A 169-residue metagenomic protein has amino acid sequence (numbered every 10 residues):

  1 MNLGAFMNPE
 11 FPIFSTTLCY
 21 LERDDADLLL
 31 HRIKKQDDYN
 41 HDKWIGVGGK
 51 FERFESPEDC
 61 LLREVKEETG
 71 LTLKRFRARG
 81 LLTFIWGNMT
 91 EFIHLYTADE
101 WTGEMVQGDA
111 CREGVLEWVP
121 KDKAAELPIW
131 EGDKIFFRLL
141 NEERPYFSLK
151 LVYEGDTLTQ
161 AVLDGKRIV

Functional and structural regions predicted by a protein language model:
G4-L28, K50: Conserved N-terminal beta-strand and adjoining loop/helix that marks the start of the Nudix/MutT-like hydrolase domain
F6-M7, R79-I85: Short, solvent-exposed loop/turn elements at beta->coil junctions and helix N-caps that rim active or binding pockets
P12, A26-I33, D37, R63-E67 (+1 more regions): Recognition helices and adjacent regulatory flanks at domain boundaries
S15-T17, D25, E91-H94, G114 (+2 more regions): Change "...and in nucleic-acid phosphodiester-cleaving endonucleases..." to "...and in nucleic-acid processing enzymes
D38-D42: A conserved beta-turn-beta hairpin within the catalytic core of GNAT-like acetyltransferases that forms part
F51-K74, F84-L140, V162-V169: Unchanged
E142-V169: Charged phosphate-binding loop/patch that engages nucleotide di/tri-phosphates or the phosphate backbone of nucleic
